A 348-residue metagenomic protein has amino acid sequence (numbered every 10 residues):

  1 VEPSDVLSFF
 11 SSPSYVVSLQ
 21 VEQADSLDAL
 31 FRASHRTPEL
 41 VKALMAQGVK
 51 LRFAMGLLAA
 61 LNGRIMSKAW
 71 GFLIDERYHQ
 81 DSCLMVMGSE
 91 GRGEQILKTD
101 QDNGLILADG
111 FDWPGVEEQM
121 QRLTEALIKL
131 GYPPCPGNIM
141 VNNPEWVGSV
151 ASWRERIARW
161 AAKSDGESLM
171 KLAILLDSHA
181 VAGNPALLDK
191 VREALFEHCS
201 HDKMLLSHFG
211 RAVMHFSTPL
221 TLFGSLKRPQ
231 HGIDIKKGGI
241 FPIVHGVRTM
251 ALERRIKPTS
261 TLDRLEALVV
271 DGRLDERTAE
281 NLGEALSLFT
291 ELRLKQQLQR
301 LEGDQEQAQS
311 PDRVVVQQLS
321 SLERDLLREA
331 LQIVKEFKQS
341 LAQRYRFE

Functional and structural regions predicted by a protein language model:
V1-W70: N-terminal regions immediately upstream of nucleotidyltransferase
E2-V16, L175-D202, K236: Long, acidic, intrinsically disordered low-complexity segments
F9, P13, F72, A126-L130 (+3 more regions): Conserved, well-folded catalytic cores of nucleic-acid-processing and energy-transducing macromolecular machines
R36-K42, A59-K68, E76, D81 (+4 more regions): Conserved catalytic core of two-metal-ion nucleotidyltransferases
G56, A60, K98, W113-E117 (+5 more regions): Conserved structured core elements
Q80-D81, L187-D189, E193-E348: Conserved nucleotidyltransferase catalytic core and NTase-mimicking acidic/glycine-rich helix/loop elements in nucleic
C83-M85, R92-G115, L127: Catalytic metal-binding acidic patch
